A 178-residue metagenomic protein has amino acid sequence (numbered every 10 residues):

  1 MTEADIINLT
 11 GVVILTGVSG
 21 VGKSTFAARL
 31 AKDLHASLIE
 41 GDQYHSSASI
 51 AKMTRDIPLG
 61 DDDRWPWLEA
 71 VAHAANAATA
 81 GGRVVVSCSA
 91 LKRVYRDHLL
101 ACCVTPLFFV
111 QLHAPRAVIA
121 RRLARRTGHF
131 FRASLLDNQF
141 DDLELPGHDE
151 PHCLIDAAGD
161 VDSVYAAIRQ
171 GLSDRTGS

Functional and structural regions predicted by a protein language model:
M1-T10: Extreme N-terminal, non-catalytic leader segments that precede Walker-type/kinase nucleotide-binding cores
L15: Hydrophobic anchor at the beta1->P-loop junction of P-loop NTPases
S19: The conserved Walker
K23: Conserved lysine of the Walker
A28-A70: Conserved substrate/cofactor phosphate-moiety recognition/catalytic segment in nucleotide-dependent phosphotransferases
D62-V104: Glycine-rich phosphate-binding loop used to anchor ATP phosphates in small-molecule kinases, encompassing both
C103-R122: Conserved phosphate-donor/acceptor-positioning beta-strand/loop module used by diverse small-molecule
T127-R169: Small-molecule kinase domains that catalyze NTP-dependent phosphoryl transfer to phosphate-bearing small molecules
